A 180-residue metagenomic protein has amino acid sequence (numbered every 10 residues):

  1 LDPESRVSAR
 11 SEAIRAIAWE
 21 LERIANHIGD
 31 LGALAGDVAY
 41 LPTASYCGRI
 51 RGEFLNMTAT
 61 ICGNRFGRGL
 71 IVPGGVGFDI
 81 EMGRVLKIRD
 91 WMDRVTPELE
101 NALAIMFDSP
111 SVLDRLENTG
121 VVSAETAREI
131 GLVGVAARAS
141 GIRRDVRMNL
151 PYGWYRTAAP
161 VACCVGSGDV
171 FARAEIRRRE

Functional and structural regions predicted by a protein language model:
L1-E180: Active-site bordering "gate/hinge" segments that shape substrate access to catalytic or cofactor-binding pockets
